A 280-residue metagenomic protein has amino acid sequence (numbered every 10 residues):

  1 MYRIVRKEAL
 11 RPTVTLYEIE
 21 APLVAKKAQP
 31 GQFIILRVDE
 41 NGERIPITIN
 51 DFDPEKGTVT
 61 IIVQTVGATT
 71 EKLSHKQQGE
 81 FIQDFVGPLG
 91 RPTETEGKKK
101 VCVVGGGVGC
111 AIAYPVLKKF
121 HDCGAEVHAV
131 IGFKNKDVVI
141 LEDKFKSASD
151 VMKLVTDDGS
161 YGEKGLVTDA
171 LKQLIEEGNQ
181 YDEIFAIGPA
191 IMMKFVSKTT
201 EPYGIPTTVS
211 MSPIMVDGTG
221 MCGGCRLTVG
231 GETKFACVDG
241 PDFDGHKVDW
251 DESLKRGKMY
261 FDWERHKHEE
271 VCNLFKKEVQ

Functional and structural regions predicted by a protein language model:
M1-Q78: Ferredoxin-reductase
R6, D51, L154-T156, V209 (+1 more regions): Structural signal for conserved beta-strand scaffold positions within catalytic alpha/beta enzyme cores
L36, D84-F85, L227: A generic structural signal for residues embedded in beta-strands
G42-D51, L89-K99, C237: Short, Lys/Arg- and Gly-enriched loop/turn segments at beta-strand edges
A68-V216: FNR/FR-type flavoprotein reductase catalytic core
I112, A190-I191, S212-D242, E270-F275: Local cysteine-cluster metal-coordination motifs and their immediate loop/turn environment, predominantly Fe-S cluster
F235-D239, F243-Q280: Short Fe-S-cluster ligation motifs
